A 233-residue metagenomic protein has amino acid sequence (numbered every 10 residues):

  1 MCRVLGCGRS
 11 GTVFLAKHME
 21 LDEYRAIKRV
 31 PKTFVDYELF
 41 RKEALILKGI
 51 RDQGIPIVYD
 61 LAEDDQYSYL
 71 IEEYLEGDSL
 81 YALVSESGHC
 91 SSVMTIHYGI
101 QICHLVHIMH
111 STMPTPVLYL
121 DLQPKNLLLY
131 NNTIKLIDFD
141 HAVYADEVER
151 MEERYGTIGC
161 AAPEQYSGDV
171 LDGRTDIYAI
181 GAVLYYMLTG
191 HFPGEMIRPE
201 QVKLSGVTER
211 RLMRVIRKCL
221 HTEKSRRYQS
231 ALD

Functional and structural regions predicted by a protein language model:
T12: Conserved N-lobe ATP-binding subsite of Hanks-type protein kinase domains, especially the beta3 VAIK lysine
P31-G49: AlphaC helix of the eukaryotic protein kinase fold
L61: Activation-segment/catalytic-loop signature of the eukaryotic protein kinase fold
D65-S79: Conserved short submotifs of the Hanks-type protein kinase catalytic core that shape the nucleotide-binding pocket
L80-C90: AlphaC helix of the protein kinase catalytic domain
H104-V117: Protein kinase catalytic-loop region centered on the HRD/HxD motif
G159-D233: C-terminal lobe helix-coil module of Hanks-type protein kinase domains
